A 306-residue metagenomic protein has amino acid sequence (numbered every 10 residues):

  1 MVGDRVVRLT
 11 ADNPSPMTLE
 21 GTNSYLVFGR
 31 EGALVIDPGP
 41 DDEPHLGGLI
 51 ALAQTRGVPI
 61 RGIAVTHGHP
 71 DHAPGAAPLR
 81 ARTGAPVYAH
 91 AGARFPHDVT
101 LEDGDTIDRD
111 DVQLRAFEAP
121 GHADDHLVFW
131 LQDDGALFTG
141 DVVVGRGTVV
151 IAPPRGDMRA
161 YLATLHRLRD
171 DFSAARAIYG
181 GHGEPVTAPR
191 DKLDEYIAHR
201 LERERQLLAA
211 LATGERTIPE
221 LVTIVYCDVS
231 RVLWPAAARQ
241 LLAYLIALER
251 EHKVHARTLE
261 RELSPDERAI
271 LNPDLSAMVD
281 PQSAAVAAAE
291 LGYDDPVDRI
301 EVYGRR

Functional and structural regions predicted by a protein language model:
M1-R56, V128-G140, G145: Conserved beta-strand hairpin/beta-sheet module of binuclear metal-dependent hydrolase folds, prominently
R5, L49, H182, L207 (+1 more regions): Residue-level signal for inorganic ion chemistry
E20, A33, P40-R115, G135: Active-site HxH/HxHxD metal-binding segment of metal-dependent hydrolases
G32-V35, P40-E43, Q113-Q206: Metallo-beta-lactamase
T66-H72, H122, H182, Y244: Histidine-centered divalent metal-coordination motifs
P74, G156, A236: Residue-level signal for the nucleotide or nucleotide-sugar donor/cofactor binding architecture
G84-A91, F138-G140, Y196, R231-L233: Short hydrophobic/aromatic-enriched beta-strand-loop microsegments
A209-R306: C-terminal regulatory/interaction regions
